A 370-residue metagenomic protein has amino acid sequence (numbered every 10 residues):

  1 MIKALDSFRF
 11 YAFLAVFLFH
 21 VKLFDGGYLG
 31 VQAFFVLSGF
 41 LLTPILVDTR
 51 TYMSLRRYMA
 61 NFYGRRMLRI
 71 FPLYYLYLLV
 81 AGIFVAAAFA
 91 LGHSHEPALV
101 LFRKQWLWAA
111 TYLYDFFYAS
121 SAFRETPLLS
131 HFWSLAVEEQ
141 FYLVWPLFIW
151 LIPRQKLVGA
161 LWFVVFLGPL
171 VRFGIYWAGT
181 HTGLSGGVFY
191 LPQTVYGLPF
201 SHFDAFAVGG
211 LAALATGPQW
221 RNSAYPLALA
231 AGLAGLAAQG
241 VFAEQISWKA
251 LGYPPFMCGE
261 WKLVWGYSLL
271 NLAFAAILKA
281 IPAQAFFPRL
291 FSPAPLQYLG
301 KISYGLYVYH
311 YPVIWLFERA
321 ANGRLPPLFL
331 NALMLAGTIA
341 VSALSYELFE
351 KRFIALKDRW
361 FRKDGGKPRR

Functional and structural regions predicted by a protein language model:
M1-L5, Y11-Y28, L42-N61, I83 (+6 more regions): Alpha-helical transmembrane segments in multi-pass integral membrane proteins
F13, S38, R66-L78, L135-W150 (+3 more regions): Conserved beta-strand->loop/alpha-helix structural units within folded catalytic cores of enzymes with alpha/beta
A33, F71, L143-V144, V158-W162 (+3 more regions): Hydrophobic alpha-helical transmembrane segments
Y52-Y75, L91-R103, L143-V144, Q155-W162 (+1 more regions): Membrane-interfacial loop-to-helix junctions in multi-pass inner-membrane proteins
R69-L91, V165-G168, L306: Hydrophobic alpha-helical membrane-insertion segments
F102-F123: Extracytosolic (periplasmic/ER-lumenal) interhelical loops and adjacent juxtamembrane/interface segments of multi-pass
F123-V137: Individual transmembrane alpha-helix segments
F141-W177, A213-A230: Solvent-exposed interhelical
